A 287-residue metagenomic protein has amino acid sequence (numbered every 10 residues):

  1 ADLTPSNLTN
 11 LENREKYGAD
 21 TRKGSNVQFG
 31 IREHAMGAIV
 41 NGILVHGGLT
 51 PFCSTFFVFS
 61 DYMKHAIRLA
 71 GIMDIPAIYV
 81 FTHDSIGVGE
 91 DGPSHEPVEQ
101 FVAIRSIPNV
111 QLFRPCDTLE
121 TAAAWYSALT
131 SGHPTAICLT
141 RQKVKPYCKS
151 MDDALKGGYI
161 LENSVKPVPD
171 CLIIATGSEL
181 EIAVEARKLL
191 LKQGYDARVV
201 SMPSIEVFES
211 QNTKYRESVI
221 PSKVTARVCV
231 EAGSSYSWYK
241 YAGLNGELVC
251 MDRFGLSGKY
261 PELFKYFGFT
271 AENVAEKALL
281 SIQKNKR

Functional and structural regions predicted by a protein language model:
A1-C138, K143-K145, A271, K284: Thiamine diphosphate
G87-P93, T121, L129-R287: Thiamine diphosphate
